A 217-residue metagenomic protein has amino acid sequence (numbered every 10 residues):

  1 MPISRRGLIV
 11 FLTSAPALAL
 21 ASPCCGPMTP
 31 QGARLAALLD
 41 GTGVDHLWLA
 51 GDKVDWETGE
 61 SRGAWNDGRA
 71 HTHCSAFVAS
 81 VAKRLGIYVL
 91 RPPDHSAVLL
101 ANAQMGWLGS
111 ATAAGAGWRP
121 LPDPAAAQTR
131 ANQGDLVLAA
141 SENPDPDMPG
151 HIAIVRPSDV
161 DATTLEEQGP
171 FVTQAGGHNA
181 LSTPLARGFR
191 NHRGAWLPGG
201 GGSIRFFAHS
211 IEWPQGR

Functional and structural regions predicted by a protein language model:
M1-A15: N-terminal secretory signal peptides and thylakoid transit peptides that target proteins across membranes
L18-L20: Sec/Tat signal peptide C-region and signal peptidase I cleavage site
S22-V98: N-terminal capping segments
D52-W65, A111-A116, N143-M148, L165 (+2 more regions): Intrinsically disordered, low-complexity coil segments
D94-A180: ...with weaker cross-activation on analogous glycine-rich loops/strands in unrelated enzymes
Q168-R217: Low-complexity, Gly/Ser/Thr/Pro-rich intrinsically disordered linker/tail segments
